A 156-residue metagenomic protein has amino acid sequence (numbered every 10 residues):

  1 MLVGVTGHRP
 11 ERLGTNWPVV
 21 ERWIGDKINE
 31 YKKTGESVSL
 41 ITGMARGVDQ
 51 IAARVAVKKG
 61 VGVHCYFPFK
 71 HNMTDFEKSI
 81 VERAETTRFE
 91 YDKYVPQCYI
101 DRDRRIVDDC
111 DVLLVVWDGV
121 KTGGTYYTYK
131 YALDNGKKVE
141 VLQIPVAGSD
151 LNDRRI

Functional and structural regions predicted by a protein language model:
M1-R154: Acidic/glycine-enriched connector segments
